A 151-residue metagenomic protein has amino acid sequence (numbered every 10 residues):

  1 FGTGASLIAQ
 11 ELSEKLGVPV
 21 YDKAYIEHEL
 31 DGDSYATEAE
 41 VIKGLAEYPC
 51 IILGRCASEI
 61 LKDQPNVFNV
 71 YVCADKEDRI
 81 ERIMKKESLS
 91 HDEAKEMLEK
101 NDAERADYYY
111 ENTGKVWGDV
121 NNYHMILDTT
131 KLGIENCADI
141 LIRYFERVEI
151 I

Functional and structural regions predicted by a protein language model:
F1-L12: Glycine-rich phosphate-binding P-loop
S13-Y21: Post-Walker A helix-loop "phosphate-sensing" segment adjacent to the P-loop in P-loop NTPases
V20, V67-N69, H124-I126: Conserved beta-strand scaffold positions in the cores of enzyme catalytic domains, especially in NTP/NDP-utilizing
A24-P49, C56: ATP-dependent small-molecule kinase phosphotransfer cores that center on conserved nucleotide phosphate-binding segments
A36, S90-E135: Small-molecule kinase domains that catalyze NTP-dependent phosphoryl transfer to phosphate-bearing small molecules
G44-E87: ATP-dependent NMP and nucleoside kinases share a basic, alpha-helical "lid"
A138-F145: Short amphipathic C-terminal alpha-helix that caps PH/PH-like domains
V148-I151: C-terminal helical "lid" subdomain and adjoining coupling/linker elements of P-loop NTPases
